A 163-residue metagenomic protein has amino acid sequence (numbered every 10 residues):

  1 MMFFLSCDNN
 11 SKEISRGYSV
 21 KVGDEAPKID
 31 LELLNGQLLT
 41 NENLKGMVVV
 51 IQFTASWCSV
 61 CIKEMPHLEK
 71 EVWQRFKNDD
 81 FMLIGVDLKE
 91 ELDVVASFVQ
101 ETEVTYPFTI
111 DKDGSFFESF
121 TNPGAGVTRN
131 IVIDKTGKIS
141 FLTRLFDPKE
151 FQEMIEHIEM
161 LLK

Functional and structural regions predicted by a protein language model:
M1-L5: Sec-dependent bacterial lipoprotein signal peptides
C7-K28, S97: N-proximal helix/coil linker or "cap" segments that precede and/or mark the start of modular domains
K28-V49, F120: A short beta-strand-turn-helix
V50-I51, L83: Hydrophobic beta-strand anchors of alpha/beta hydrolase catalytic cores
F53-K70: Conserved redox-active cysteine motifs that mediate thiol-disulfide chemistry, especially di-cysteine Cys-X(1-2)-Cys
W73-G114: Conserved segment of the thioredoxin-like fold in thiol-based oxidoreductases
Q100-T105, K112-E159: Thiol/disulfide oxidoreductase modules built on the thioredoxin-like
